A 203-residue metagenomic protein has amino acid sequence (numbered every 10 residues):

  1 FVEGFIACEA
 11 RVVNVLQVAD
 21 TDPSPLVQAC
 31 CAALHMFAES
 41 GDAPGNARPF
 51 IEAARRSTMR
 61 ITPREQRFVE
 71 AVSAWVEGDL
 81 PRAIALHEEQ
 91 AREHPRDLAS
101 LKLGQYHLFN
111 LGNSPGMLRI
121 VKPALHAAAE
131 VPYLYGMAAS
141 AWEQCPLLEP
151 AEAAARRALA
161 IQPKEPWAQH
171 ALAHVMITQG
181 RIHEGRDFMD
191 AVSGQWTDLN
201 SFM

Functional and structural regions predicted by a protein language model:
F1-V2, A173: An acidic intrinsically disordered interaction segment
V2-E65, V69-P81, H107-R119, C145 (+1 more regions): Inter-helical turn/loop elements of alpha-helical hairpins
V12-V13, A19-D20, R48, I84 (+7 more regions): Tetratricopeptide repeat
D22-S24, M59-T62, H94-R96, A129 (+2 more regions): Short coil turns that delineate tetratricopeptide repeat
I84-E88, R92-L108: Asp-box/WD-like beta-propeller blade repeats and closely related beta-sheet repeat scaffolds
V121-M203: Internal metal/ion-chelating core segments
